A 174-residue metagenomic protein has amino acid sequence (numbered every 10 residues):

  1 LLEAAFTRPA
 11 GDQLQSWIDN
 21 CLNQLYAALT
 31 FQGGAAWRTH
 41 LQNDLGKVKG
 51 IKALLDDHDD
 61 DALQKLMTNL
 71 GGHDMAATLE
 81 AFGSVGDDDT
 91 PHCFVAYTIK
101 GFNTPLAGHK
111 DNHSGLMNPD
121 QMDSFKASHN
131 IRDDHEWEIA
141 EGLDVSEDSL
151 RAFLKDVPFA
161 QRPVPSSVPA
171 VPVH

Functional and structural regions predicted by a protein language model:
L1-H174: Conserved acidic/glycine
